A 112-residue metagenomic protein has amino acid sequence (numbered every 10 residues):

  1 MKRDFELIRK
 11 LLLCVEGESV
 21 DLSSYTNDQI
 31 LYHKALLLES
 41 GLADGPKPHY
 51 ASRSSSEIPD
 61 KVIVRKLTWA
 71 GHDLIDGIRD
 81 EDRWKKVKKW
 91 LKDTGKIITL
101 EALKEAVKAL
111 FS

Functional and structural regions predicted by a protein language model:
M1-L22: Short amphipathic alpha-helical interface segments
L12, E16, H72-R79: Regular secondary-structure segments
E16, L38-L42, R79, F111: Short alpha-helix boundary/capping elements
L22-Y25, Y32: Charged, well-structured alpha/beta interaction segments
Q29-A43: Basic amphipathic alpha-helical segments that dock to polyanions
P48-D76: Accessory beta->alpha helical hairpin/"wing" motif in late/C-terminal subdomains of nucleic-acid enzymes
S54, D76-S112: Exposed, interaction-prone assembly regions rather than primary DNA-binding/catalytic cores
